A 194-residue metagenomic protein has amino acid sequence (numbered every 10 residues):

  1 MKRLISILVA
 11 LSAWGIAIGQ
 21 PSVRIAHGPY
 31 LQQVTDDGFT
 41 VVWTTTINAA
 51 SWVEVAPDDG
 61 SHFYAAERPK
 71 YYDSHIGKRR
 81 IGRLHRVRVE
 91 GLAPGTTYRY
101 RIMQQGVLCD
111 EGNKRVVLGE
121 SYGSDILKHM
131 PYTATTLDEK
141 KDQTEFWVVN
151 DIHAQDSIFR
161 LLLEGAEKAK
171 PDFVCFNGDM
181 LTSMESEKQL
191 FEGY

Functional and structural regions predicted by a protein language model:
M1-V23: Bacterial Sec-dependent N-terminal signal peptides
I18-V148, E167-K168: Acidic, histidine-bearing metal-coordination/catalytic regions of metal-dependent phosphoesterases
K141-Y194: Active-site neighborhood of divalent metal-dependent phosphoester/pyrophosphate hydrolases
